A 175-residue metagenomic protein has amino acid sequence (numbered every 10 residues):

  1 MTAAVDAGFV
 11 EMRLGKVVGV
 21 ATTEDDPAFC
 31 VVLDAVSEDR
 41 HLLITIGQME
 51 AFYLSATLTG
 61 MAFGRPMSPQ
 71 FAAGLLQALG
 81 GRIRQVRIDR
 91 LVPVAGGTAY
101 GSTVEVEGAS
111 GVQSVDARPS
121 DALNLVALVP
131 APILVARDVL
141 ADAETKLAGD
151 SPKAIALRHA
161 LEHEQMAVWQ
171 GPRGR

Functional and structural regions predicted by a protein language model:
T2-R175: Divalent-cation
